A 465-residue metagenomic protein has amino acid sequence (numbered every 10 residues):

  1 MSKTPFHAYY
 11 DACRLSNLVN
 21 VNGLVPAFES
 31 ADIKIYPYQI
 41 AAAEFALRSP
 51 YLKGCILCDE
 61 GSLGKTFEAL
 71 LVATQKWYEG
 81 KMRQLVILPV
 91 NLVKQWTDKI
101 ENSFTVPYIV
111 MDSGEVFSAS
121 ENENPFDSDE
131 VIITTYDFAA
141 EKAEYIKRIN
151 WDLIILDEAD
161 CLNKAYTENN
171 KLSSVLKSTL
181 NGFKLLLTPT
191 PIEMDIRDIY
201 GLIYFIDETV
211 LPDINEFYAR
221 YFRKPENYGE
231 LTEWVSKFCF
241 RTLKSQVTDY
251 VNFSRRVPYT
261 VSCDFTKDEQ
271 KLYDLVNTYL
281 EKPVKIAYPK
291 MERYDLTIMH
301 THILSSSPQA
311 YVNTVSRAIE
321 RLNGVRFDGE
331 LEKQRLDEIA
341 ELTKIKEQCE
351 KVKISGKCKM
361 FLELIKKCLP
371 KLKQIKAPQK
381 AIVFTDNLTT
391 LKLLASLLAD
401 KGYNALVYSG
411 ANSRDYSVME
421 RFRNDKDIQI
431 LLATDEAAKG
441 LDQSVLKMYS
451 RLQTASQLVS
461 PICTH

Functional and structural regions predicted by a protein language model:
S2-R48, K53, K65-L172, N181 (+2 more regions): SF2 helicase/translocase NTPase motor core, specifically the RecA-like lobe 1 inter-motif segment between Walker
L57: Hydrophobic anchor at the beta1->P-loop junction of P-loop NTPases
E60, D157-E158, L452: Walker B catalytic acidic pair
L63-G64, A139, L162-A165, E193-D195 (+2 more regions): Catalytic P-loop NTPase motifs of RecA-like helicase/translocase cores
A73, N252-K267, M299-I430: Conserved Helicase C-terminal RecA-like lobe
I132-W151, Y166-G182, Y204-F327: Inter-lobe coupling linker of SF2 helicases/translocases
G182-E193: Conserved helicase ATPase motor motifs in RecA-like P-loop NTPase domains
D435-H465: Conserved RecA-like helicase motor core of SF1/SF2 enzymes
